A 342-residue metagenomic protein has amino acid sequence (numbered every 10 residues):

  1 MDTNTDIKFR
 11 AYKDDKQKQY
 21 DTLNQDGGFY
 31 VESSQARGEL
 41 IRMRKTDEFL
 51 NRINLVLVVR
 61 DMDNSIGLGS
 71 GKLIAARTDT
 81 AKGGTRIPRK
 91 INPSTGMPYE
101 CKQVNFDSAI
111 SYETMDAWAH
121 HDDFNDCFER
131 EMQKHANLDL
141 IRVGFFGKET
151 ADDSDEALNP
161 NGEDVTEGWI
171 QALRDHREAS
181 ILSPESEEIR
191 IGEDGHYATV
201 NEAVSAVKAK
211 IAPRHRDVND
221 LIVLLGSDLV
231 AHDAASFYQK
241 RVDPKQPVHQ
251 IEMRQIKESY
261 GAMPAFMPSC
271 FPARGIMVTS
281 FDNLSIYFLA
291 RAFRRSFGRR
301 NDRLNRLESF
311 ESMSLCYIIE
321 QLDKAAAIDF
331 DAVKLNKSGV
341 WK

Functional and structural regions predicted by a protein language model:
D2-D47, D164-S186, D228-K342: Sequence/fold signature of self-assembling virion shell proteins
L23-R37, R142-S154, R216-L224: Short glycine-rich, low-complexity/disordered patches
F29-A109, G162-G168: Assembly/oligomerization interface modules of large self-assembling protein complexes
G96, N105, E129, V218-D220: Extracellular structured ligand-interaction cores
C101-Q103, V218, L304-R306: A general secondary-structure signal for short beta-strands and their flanking turns/coil in non-transmembrane regions
I110-Y112, S227: Short, structured patches in soluble enzyme cores that scaffold and shape functional sites
Y112-A203: Alpha-helical scaffold segments that mediate packing/assembly in large oligomeric complexes
D194-I256: Long, well-ordered mid-to-C-terminal structural blocks that present hydrophobic/aromatic surfaces
